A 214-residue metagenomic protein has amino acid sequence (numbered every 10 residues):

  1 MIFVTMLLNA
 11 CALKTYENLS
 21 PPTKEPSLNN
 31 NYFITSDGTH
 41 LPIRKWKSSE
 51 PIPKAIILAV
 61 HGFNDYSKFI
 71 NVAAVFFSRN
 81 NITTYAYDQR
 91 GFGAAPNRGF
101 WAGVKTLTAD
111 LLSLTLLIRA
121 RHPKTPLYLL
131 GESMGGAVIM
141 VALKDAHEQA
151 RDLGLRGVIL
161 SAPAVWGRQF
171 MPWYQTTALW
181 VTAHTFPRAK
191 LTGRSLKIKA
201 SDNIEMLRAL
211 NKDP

Functional and structural regions predicted by a protein language model:
M6-S49: An N-terminal hydrophobic leader/cap segment in hydrolases
P53-G62: Short beta-strand element of the alpha/beta-hydrolase
V60, Y87-Q89, S161: Alpha/beta-hydrolase
F63-V75: The serine-hydrolase catalytic nucleophile loop
N64-S67, F92-P126: Catalytic nucleophile-loop/oxyanion-hole region of alpha/beta-hydrolase and closely related hydrolase-like folds
A74-R98: Conserved alpha/beta-hydrolase
M134-P214: Alpha/beta-hydrolase-fold enzymes
